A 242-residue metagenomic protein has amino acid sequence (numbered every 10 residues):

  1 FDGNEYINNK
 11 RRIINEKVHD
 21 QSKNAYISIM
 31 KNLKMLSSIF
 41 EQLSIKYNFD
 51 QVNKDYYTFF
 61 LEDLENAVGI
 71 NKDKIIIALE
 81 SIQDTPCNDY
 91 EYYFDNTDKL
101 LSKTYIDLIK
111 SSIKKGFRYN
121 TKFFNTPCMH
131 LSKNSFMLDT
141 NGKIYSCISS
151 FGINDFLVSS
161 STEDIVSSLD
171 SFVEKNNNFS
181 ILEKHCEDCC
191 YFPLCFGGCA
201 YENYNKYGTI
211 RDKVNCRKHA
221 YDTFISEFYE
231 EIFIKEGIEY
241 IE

Functional and structural regions predicted by a protein language model:
D2, Y6-K133, M137-N141, S160: Radical SAM enzyme [4Fe-4S]-AdoMet core and its adjacent flexible, acidic and glycine-rich loops/tails across
R12, I148, C199: Short, flexible helix/strand-to-coil boundary loops that buttress conserved ligand/catalytic motifs in alpha/beta
I13-K17, E163-S167, R211: Short glycine/proline- and charge-enriched loop/turn segments that cap or connect secondary-structure elements
E62, T162-I165, N205, K235: Short, charged/polar low-complexity linear motifs in solvent-exposed/disordered segments
F94-F123, S149-F196: C-terminal accessory region of radical SAM enzymes
D155, I181-E242: Radical SAM enzyme core and accessory elements
